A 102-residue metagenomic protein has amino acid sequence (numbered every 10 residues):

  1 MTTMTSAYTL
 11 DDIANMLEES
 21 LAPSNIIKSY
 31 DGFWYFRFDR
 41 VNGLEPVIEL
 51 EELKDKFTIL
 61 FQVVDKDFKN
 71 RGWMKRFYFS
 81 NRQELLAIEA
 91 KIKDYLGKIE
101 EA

Functional and structural regions predicted by a protein language model:
M1-N42, K66-R76, R82, E101-A102: Negatively charged, low-complexity tracts enriched in Asp/Glu with abundant Ser/Thr
L44-A87: Intrinsically disordered, low-complexity regulatory segments enriched in Ser/Thr/Pro and charged residues
